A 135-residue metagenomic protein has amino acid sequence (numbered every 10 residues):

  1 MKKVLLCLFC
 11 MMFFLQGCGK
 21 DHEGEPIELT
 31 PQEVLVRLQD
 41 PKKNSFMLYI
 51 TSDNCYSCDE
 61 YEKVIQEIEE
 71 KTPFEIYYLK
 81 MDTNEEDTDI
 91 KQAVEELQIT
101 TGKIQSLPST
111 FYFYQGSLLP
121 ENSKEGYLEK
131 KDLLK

Functional and structural regions predicted by a protein language model:
M1-V4: Positively charged n-region of N-terminal signal peptides that target proteins for export
F14-G17: C-terminal motif of bacterial Sec signal peptides marking the signal peptidase cleavage site
G19-D21: Bacterial signal peptide processing site
V36-F74: Local sequence-structure signature of Cys/Sec-based thiol-disulfide redox active-site neighborhoods
M47-Y49, I76-K80, S109-Y112: Structural recognition of the beta-strand scaffold that forms the well-ordered cores of secreted hydrolase catalytic
D53-Y56, D82-E86, S117-L119: Solvent-exposed loop/turn segments at secondary-structure junctions within structured extracellular/periplasmic domains
F74-A93: Thiol-based oxidoreductase modules, predominantly thioredoxin-like and allied folds used for disulfide exchange
K103-K135: Non-catalytic, surface beta->alpha helical segment in thiol-disulfide oxidoreductase systems
